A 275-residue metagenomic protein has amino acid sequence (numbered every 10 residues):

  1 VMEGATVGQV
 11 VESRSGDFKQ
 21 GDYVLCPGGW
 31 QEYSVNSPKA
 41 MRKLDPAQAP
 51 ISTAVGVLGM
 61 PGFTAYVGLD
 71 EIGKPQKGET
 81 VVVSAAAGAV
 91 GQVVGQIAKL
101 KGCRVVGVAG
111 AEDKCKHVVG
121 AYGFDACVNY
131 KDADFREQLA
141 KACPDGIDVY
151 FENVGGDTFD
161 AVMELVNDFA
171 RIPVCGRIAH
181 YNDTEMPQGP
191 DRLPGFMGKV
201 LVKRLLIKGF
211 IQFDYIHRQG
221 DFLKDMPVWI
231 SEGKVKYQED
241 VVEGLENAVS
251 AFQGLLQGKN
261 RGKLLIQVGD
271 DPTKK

Functional and structural regions predicted by a protein language model:
V1-K275: Terminal helix/beta-alpha structural elements that buttress the NAD(P)+-binding lobe
